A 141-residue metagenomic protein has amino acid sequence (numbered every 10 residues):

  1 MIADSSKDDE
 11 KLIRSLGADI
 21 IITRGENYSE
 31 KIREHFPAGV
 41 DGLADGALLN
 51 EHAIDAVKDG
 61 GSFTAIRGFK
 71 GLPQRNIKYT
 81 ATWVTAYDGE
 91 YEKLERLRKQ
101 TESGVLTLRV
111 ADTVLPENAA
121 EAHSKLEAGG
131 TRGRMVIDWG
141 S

Functional and structural regions predicted by a protein language model:
M1-S141: Terminal helix/beta-alpha structural elements that buttress the NAD(P)+-binding lobe
